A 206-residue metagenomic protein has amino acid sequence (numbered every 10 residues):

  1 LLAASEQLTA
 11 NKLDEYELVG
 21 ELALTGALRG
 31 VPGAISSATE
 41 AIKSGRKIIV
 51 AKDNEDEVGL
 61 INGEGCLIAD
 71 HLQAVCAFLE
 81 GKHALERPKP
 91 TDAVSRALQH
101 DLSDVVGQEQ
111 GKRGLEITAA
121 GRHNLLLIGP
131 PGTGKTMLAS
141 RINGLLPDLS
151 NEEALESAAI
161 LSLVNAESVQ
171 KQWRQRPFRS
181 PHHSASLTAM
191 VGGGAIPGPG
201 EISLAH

Functional and structural regions predicted by a protein language model:
L1-M137, W173, G198: Peripheral, non-AAA+ core regions of ATP-driven protein-machinery
L2, C76, N143, L155-A159 (+1 more regions): Conserved protein kinase catalytic domain
Y16-V19, I142, L161, F178: Broad hydrophobic/π-residue packing in well-ordered secondary structure
H100-R113, R122-N124, E153, A159-H206: Switch/coupling sub-region of P-loop NTPases
L127-Q170: Walker A/P-loop
